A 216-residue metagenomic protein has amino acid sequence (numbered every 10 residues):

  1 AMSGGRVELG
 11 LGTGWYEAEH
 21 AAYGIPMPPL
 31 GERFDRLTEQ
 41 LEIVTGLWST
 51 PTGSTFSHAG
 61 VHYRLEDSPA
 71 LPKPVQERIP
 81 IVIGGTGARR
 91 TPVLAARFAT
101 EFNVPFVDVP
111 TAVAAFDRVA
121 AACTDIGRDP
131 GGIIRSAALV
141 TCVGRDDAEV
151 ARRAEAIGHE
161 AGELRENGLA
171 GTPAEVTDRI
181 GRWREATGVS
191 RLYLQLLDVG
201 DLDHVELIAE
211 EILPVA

Functional and structural regions predicted by a protein language model:
A1-A216: Active-site-adjacent structural elements that line small-molecule/cofactor binding pockets in enzymes
